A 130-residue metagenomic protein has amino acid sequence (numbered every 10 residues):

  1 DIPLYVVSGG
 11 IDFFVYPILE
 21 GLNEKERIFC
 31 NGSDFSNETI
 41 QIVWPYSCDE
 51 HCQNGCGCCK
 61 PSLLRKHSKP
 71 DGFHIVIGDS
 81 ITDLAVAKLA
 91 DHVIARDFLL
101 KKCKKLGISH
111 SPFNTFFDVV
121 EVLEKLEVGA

Functional and structural regions predicted by a protein language model:
I2-Y5, G10-A130: C-terminal cap/substrate-recognition subdomain and adjoining C-terminal extension of metal-dependent phosphatase-like
